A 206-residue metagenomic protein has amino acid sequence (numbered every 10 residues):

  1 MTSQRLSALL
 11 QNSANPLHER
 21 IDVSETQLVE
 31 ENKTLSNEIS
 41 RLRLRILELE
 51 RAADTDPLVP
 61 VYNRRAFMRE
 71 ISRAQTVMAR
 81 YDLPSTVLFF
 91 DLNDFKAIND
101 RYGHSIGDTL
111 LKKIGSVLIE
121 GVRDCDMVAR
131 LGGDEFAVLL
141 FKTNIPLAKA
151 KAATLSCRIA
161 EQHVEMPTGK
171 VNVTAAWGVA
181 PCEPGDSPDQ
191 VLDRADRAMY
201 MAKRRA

Functional and structural regions predicted by a protein language model:
L17-P57, R65-T76, D126-M127, L139: Signal-transducing coiled-coil linker helices
E48, A53, R73-T86, F90 (+4 more regions): Nucleotide second-messenger and two-component phosphorelay signaling modules
E50-R69, F90-G103, K112: Conserved nucleotide-binding and Mg2+-coordinating catalytic segments in signaling enzymes
F67, I71-S72, L111, G115-L118 (+2 more regions): Heptad-repeat coiled-coil signal-transmission/dimerization helices
F95, I114, V128, F136 (+1 more regions): Hydrophobic framework residues that shape the active-site pocket of cyclic nucleotide turnover catalytic cores
L110, V138-T154: Short helix/loop segment flanking the catalytic signature motif in cyclic-nucleotide metabolism enzymes
R130, A148, I159-A175, V191: Catalytic core regions of nucleotide second-messenger enzymes
K149, A153, P167, A180-A206: Catalytic-core segments of nucleotide cyclases and related cyclic-nucleotide turnover enzymes
